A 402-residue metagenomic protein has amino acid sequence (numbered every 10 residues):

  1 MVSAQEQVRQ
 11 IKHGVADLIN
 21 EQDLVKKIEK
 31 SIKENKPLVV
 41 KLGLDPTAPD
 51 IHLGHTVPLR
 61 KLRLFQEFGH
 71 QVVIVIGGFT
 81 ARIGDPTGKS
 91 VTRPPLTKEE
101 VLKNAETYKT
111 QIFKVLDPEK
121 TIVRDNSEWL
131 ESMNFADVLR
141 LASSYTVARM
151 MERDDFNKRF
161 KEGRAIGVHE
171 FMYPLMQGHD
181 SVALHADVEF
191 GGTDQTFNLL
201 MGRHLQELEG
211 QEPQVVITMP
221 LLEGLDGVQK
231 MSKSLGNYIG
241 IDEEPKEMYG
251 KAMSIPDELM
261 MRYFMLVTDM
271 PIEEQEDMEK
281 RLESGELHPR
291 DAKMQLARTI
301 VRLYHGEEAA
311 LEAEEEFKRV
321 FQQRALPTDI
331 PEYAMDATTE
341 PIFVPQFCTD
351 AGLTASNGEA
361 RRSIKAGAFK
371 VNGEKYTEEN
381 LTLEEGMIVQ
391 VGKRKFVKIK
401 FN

Functional and structural regions predicted by a protein language model:
M1-V39: Positively charged, low-complexity intrinsically disordered leader regions
V15, P95-T218, L225: Divalent-metal (Mg2+/Mn2+/Ca2+)-assisted nucleotide/phosphate chemistry catalytic cores
L24-P86, F190-T196, G202: N-terminal catalytic cores of NTP/NDP-binding nucleotidyl/phosphoryl-transfer enzymes
N35-L44, V72, Y173-A183, P289-A292: Short, hydrophobic/aliphatic alpha-helical segments
P58-L62, L175, N198-Q206, I300 (+1 more regions): Buried hydrophobic packing segments
R63, V73-I112: Active-site rim/loop-helix segments in enzyme catalytic domains that contact anionic ligands
G84-G88, M133-L139, G227-M231: Short acidic, glycine/serine/threonine-rich loops at helix termini
L205-N402: Conserved nucleotide- and phosphate/pyrophosphate-binding catalytic cores in adenylate/nucleotidyl-handling enzymes
